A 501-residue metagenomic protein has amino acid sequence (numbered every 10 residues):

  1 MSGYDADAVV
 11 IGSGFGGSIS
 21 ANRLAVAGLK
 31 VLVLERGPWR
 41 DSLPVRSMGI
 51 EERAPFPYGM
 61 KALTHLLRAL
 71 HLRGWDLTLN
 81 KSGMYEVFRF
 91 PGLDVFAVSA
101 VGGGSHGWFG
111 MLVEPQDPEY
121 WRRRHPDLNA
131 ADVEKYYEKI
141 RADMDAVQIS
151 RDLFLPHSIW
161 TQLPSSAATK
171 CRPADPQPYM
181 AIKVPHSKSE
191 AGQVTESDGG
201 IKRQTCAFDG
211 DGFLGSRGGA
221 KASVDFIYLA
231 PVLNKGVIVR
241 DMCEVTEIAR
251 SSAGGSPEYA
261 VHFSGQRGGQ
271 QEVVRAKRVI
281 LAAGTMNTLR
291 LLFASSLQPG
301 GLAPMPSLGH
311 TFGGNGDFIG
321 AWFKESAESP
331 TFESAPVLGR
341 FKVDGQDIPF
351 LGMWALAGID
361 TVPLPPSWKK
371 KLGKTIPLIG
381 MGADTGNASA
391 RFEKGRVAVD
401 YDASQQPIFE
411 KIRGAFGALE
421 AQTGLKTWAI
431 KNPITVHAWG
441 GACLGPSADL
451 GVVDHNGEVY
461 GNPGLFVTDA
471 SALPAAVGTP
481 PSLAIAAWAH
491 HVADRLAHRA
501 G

Functional and structural regions predicted by a protein language model:
M1-G3, R23-V26, Y228-L233, Q266-V273 (+2 more regions): A short acidic-Thr-Gly-centered motif at the start of a beta-strand
S2-R122, D127-A130, A283, N287 (+2 more regions): N-terminal glycine-rich phosphate/pyrophosphate-binding loop and immediately adjacent elements
S13, K221, Q405, G478-I485: Alpha-helix N-cap/helix-initiation motif
V26, K30, G37-R53, G218-A220 (+7 more regions): Glycine-rich loop(s) and the adjacent beta-strand/alpha-helix scaffold that form part
L70, F90, P126-M242: Conserved redox-cofactor binding core of oxidoreductases
L77-A97, G102-G104, W108, E114 (+6 more regions): FAD cofactor-binding and catalytic pocket of flavoenzymes
S82, C206-G212, S216, A249 (+2 more regions): A glycine-rich dinucleotide-binding beta-alpha-beta segment and adjacent secondary-structure elements that constitute
P474-L496: A conserved FAD-binding loop/helix module that cradles the flavin
